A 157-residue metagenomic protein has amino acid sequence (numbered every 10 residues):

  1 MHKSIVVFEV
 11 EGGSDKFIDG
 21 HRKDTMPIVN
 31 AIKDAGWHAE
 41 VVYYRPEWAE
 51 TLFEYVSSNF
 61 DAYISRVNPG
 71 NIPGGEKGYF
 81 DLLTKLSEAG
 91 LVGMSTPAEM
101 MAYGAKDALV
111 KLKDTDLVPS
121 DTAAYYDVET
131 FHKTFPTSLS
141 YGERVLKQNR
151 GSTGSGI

Functional and structural regions predicted by a protein language model:
M1-V6: Extreme N-terminal starter segment of soluble prokaryotic enzymes
V7, M94, V145: Generic enzyme active-site microenvironment
G12-K133: Conserved N-proximal alpha/beta basic substrate-recognition cap immediately N-terminal to, or forming the N-lobe
L112-K113, P136-I157: ATP-grasp fold ATP-binding core
